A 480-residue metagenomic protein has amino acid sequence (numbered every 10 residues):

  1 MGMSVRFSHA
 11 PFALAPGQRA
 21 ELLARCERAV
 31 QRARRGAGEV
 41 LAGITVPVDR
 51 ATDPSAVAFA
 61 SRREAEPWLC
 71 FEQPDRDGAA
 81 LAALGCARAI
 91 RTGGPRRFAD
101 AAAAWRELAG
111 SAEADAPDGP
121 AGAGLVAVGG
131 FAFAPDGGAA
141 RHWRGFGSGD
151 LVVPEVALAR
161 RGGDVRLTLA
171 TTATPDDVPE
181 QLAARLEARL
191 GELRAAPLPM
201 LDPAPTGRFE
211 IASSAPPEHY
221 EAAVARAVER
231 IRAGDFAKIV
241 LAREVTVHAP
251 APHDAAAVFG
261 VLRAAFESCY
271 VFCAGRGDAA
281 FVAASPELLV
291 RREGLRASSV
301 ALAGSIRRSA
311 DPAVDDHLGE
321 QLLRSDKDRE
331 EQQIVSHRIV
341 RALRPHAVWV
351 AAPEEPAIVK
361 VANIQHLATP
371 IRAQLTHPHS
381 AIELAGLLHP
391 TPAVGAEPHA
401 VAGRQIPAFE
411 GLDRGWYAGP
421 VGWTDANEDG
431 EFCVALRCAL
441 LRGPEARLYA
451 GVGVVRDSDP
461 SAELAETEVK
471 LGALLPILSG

Functional and structural regions predicted by a protein language model:
M1-P95: An N-terminal JmjN-like helical accessory module and its immediate linker preceding a catalytic domain
G2-T45, R160-L193, A284, R291-P370 (+2 more regions): Cytosolic ligand/metal-binding cores
M3-V5, R19, W105-E244, D326 (+2 more regions): Non-catalytic accessory segments adjacent to catalytic cores
L69, A127-G130, Y270-A274, R414-G422: A short glycine-rich, hydrophobically flanked beta-strand micro-motif that places a catalytic Asp/Glu for divalent metal
G129, L158, G234, V290 (+4 more regions): A residue-level signal for conserved active-site and pocket-lining positions in enzyme catalytic cores
V156-A159, V271-C273, F281-V282, L288-L289 (+2 more regions): Short beta-strand scaffold segments in enzyme catalytic cores
M200-L288, Q332-V335, I339, H346 (+1 more regions): Active-site pocket-lining segments that scaffold enzyme catalytic pockets across diverse folds
P370-G480: Conserved hydrophobic core element of enzyme catalytic domains
